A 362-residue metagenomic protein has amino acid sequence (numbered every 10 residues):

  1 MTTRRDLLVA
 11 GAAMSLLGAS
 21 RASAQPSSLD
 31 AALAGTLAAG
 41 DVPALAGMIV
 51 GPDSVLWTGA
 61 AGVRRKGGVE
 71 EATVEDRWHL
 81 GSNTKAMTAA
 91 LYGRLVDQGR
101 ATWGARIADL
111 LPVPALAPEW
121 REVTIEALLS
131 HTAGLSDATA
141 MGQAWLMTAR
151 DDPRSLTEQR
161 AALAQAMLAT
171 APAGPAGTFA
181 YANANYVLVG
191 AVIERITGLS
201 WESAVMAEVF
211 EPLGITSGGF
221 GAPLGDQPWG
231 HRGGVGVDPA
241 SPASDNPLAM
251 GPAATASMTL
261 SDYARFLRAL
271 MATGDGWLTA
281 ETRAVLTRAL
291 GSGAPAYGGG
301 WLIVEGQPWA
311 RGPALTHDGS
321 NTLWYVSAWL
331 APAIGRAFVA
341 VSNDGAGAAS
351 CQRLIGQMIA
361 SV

Functional and structural regions predicted by a protein language model:
D6-A24: N-terminal export signals
Q25, L29, L80, T84 (+5 more regions): Hydrophobic (often cysteine-bearing) scaffold residues that line and stabilize catalytic clefts of nucleotide/cofactor
S27-L80, R100-T102: Short, conserved catalytic-motif segment at the N-terminal edge
D30-L33, G47, D53, H79-I107 (+3 more regions): Active-site SXXK
L56-T58, V63-R65, P118-S320: Short, surface-exposed loop or secondary-structure junction motifs that flank catalytic or metal-binding residues
T102-P118, L213: Short, glycine/proline-biased beta-turn/loop segments that scaffold the active-site neighborhood
G293-P295, G306-G312, G345-V362: Short, gly/Ser/Thr-rich active-site loops of penicillin-recognizing serine hydrolases
Y325-D344: Short, well-ordered beta-strand elements
